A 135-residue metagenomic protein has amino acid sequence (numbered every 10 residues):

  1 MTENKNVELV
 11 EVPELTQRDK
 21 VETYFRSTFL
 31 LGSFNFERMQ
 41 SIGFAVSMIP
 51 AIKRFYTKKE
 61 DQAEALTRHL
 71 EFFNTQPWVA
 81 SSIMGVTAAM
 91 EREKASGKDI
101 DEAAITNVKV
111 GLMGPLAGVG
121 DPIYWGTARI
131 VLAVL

Functional and structural regions predicted by a protein language model:
M1-D101: Soluble N-terminal domains of membrane-associated systems
A103-L135: Transmembrane alpha-helical segments and their cytosolic interface motifs in multi-pass membrane proteins
